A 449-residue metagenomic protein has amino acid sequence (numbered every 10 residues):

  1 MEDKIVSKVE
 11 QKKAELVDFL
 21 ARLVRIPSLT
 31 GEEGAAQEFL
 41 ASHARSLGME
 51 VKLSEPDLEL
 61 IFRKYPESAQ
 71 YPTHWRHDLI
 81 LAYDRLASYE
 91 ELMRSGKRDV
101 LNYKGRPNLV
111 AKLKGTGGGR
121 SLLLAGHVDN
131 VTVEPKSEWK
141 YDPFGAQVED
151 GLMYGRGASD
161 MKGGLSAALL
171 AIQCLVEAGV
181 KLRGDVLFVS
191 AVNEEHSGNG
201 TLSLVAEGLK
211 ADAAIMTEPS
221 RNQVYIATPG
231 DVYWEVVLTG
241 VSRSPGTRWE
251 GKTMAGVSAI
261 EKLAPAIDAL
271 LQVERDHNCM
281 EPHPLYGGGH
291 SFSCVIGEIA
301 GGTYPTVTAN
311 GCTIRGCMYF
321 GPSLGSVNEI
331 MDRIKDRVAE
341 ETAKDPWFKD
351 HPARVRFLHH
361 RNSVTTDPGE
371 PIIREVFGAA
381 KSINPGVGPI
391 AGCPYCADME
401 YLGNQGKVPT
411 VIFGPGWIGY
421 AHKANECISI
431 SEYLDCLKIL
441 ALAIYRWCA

Functional and structural regions predicted by a protein language model:
M1-K4, Q11-K13, S46, H74-Y83 (+1 more regions): Metal-dependent amide/peptide-bond hydrolase catalytic core, centered on the "pita-bread" metallohydrolase fold
E2-M153, L182, K407, W417: Acidic/His- and Gly-rich active-site-bordering loop/insert found across diverse amide/peptide-bond hydrolases
L23, P27, A44, E218 (+2 more regions): Residue-level signal for inorganic ion chemistry
R98-Y103, V224-T228, L285-G287, I390-C393: Short Gly/Pro-enriched turn/cap motifs at secondary-structure boundaries
V133-E149, P229-G240, G378, V411: Acidic-glycine-rich active-site phosphate/pyrophosphate-binding loop
E149-M153, A158-Q272, H422-C436: Fold-level recognition of mixed alpha/beta catalytic cores in primary-metabolism enzymes, strongest
